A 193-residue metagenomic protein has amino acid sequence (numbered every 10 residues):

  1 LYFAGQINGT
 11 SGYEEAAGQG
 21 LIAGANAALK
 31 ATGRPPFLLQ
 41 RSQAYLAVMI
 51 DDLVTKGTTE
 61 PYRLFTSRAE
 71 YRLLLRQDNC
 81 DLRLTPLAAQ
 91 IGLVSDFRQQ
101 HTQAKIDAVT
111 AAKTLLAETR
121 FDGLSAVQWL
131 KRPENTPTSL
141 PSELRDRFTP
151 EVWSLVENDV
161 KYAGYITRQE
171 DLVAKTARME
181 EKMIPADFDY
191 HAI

Functional and structural regions predicted by a protein language model:
L1-G12: Short FAD-binding loop at a beta-strand-to-alpha-helix junction that anchors the flavin cofactor in diverse
Q6, I22, T32, V54 (+4 more regions): Hydrophobic alpha-helix feature that most strongly marks membrane-spanning transmembrane helices and their immediate
G12-Q19, R41-S42, R76-C80, S154: Secondary-structure capping and boundary motifs in well-ordered enzyme cores
Y13, A17, L21-G24, T85 (+1 more regions): Hydrophobic alpha-helical segments
A17-F37: Internal hydrophobic alpha-helix adjacent to the cofactor/substrate pocket in enzyme cavities
G20, L64, Y162: Hydrophobic, well-ordered secondary-structure elements that form the walls of internal hydrophobic environments
G33-L87, I91-D96: Mid-to-C-terminal Rossmann-like scaffold of FAD/NAD(P)H-dependent oxidoreductases
R68, L74-R76, C80, L84-I193: Extended, charge-enriched "interface" segments that sit outside catalytic cores
